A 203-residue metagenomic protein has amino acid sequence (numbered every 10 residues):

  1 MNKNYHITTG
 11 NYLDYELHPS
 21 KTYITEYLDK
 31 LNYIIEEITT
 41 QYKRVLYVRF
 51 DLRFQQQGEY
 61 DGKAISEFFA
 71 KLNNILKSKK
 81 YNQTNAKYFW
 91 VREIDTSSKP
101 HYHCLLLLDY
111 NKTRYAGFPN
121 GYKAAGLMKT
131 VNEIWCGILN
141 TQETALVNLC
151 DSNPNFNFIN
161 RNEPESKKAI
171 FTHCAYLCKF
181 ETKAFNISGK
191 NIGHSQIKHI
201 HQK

Functional and structural regions predicted by a protein language model:
M1-Y42, Y110-K203: Catalytic "initiation/cleavage/transfer" segments centered on a nucleophilic residue and adjacent nucleic-acid-engaging
Y33-W90, I94: Signature for HUH/AEP ssDNA processing cores
E59, Y81, K99, N111-F118: Short, solvent-exposed secondary-structure capping/transition elements
E59-Y60, K99-Y102, F156-N162: Short, solvent-exposed polar/charged micro-motifs at secondary-structure junctions
Y88-R114: Histidine-centered divalent-metal-coordination microenvironment in nucleic-acid enzymes
